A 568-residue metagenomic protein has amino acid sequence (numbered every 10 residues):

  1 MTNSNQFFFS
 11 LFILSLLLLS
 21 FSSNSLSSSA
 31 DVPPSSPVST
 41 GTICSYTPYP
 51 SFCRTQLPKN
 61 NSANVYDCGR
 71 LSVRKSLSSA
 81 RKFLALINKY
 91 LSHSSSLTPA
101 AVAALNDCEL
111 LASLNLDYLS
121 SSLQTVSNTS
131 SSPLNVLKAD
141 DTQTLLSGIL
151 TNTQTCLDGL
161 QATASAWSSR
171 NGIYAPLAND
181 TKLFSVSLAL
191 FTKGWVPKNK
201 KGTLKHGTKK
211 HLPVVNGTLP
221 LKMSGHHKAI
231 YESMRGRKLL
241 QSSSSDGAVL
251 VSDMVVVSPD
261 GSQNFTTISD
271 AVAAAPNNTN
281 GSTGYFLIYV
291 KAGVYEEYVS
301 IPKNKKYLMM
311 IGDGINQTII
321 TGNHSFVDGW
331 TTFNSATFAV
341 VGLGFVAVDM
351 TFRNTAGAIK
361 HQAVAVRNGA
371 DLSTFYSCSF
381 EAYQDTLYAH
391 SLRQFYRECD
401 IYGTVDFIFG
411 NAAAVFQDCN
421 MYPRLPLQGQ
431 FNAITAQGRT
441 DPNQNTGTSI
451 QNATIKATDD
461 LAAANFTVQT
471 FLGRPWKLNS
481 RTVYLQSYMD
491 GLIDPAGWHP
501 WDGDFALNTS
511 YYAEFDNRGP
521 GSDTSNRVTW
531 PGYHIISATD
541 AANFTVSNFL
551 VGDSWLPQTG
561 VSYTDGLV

Functional and structural regions predicted by a protein language model:
T2-N3, S29-P37, Y66, A162 (+2 more regions): Sequence-level preference for short, compositionally simple segments enriched in small aliphatic or small polar residues
Q6-S25: Cleavable N-terminal signal peptides of Sec/SRP-targeted secreted and luminal proteins
S35-L71: Immediate post-signal-peptide N-terminus of mature secreted/exported proteins
Y49, S79-L86, L111-S122, N152 (+8 more regions): Amphipathic, well-ordered alpha-helical segments in soluble domains
S62-T153: Extended, amphipathic alpha-helical segments that serve as helical scaffolds
K82, L86, S122-T125, N152-A162 (+3 more regions): Extended, well-ordered alpha-helical segments in internal regulatory regions
D141-T192: Eukaryotic low-complexity, intrinsically disordered regulatory regions enriched for acidic, serine- and proline-rich
